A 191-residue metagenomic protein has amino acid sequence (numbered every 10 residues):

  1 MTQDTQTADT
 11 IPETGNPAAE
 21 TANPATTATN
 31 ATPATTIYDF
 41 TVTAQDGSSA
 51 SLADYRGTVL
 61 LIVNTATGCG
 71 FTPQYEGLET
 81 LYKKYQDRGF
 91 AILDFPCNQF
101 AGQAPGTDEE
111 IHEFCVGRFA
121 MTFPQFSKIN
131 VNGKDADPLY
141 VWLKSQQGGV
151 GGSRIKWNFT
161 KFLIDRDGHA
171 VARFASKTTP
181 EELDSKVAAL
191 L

Functional and structural regions predicted by a protein language model:
T2-N16, E20-A53, P138: N-terminal "domain-start" segment that seeds a small globular fold
T58-V59, T67-G68, T72-N98, C115-F119: Conserved helix-turn-beta segment immediately C-terminal to the redox Cys motif in thioredoxin-like folds
G77-T80, G106, E110, D135-P138 (+2 more regions): Extracytoplasmic/secreted proteins, especially bacterial periplasmic and envelope-associated proteins
G89-T107, T122-G133: Thiol-based oxidoreductase modules, predominantly thioredoxin-like and allied folds used for disulfide exchange
E109-N158: Short, internal strand/loop/helix patches that form the active-site neighborhood or redox-interaction surface
P138-V141, S145-L191: Thiol-/selenol-based redox modules, centered on thioredoxin-like and closely related oxidoreductase domains
